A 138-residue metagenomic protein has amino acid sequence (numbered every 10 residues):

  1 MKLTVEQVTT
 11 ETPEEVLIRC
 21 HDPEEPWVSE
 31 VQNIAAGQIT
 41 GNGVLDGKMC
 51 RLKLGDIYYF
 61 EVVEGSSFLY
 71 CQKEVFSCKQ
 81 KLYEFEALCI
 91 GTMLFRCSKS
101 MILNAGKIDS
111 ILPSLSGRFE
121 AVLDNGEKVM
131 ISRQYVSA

Functional and structural regions predicted by a protein language model:
M1-A138: Basic, polyanion-interacting recognition surfaces, primarily in bacterial LytTR/OmpR-type DNA-binding effector domains
